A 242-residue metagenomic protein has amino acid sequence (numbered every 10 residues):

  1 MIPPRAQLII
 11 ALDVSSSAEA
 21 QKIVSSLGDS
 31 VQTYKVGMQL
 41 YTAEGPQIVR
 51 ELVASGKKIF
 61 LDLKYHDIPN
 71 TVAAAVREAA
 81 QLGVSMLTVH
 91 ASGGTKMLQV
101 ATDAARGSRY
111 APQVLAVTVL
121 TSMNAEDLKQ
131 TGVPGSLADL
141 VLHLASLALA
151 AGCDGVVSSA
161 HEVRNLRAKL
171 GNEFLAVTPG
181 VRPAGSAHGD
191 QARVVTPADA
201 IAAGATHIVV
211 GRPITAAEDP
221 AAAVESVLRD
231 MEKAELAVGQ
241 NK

Functional and structural regions predicted by a protein language model:
M1-I23, V53-A54, R164-G171, H188 (+2 more regions): N-terminal amphipathic alpha-helix/helix-capping segment at the start of soluble metabolic enzymes
P4-A6, D67, T71-G155, S159-E162 (+2 more regions): Conserved anion-binding
I9, Q32-K35, F60, T88 (+3 more regions): Conserved beta-strand positions in the central sheet of alpha/beta enzyme cores
I10, Y34, K64, L87 (+5 more regions): Conserved, mostly hydrophobic/aromatic
G28, V49-A54, T102-R109, L149 (+3 more regions): Surface-exposed amphipathic alpha-helices with a cationic face
D29, S55, L82, A151 (+1 more regions): Structural motif
L82-T95, G180-A184, Q191-R193, P197-V224: Glycine-rich phosphate-binding active-site loops on the catalytic face of alpha/beta enzymes
L98-A104, I201, I214-G239: C-terminal helical cap(s) of enzyme catalytic domains, especially alpha/beta-barrels
